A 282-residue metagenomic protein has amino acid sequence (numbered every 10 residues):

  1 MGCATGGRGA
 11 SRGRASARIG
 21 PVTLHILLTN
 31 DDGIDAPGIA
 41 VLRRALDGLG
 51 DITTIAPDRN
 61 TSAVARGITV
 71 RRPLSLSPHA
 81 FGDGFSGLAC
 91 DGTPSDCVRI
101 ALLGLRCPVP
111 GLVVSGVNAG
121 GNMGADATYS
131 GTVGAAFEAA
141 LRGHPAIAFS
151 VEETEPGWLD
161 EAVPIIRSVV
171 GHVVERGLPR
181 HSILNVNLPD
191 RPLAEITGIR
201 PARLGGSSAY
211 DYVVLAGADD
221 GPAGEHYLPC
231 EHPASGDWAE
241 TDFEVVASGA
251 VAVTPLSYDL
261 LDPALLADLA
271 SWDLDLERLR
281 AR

Functional and structural regions predicted by a protein language model:
M1-P21: Compositionally biased, low-complexity flexible segments
T23-T29, P37-G104, P108-V109: A cross-family phosphate/adenosyl-ligand binding-site feature
T29, I55-P57, S115-N118, F149-S150 (+2 more regions): Short beta-strand segments
A101-C107, G134-P145: Alpha-helix C-terminal capping segments
L112: Short, Asp-centered acidic motifs that coordinate Mg2+ and/or phosphate in catalytic or ligand-binding sites
G121-S130: Glycine/threonine-rich flexible loop motifs
A140-A162: Glycine-rich phosphate/pyrophosphate-binding loops and their adjacent beta-strand/loop elements at enzyme active sites
E161-R282: Electrostatically charged, flexible surface regions
